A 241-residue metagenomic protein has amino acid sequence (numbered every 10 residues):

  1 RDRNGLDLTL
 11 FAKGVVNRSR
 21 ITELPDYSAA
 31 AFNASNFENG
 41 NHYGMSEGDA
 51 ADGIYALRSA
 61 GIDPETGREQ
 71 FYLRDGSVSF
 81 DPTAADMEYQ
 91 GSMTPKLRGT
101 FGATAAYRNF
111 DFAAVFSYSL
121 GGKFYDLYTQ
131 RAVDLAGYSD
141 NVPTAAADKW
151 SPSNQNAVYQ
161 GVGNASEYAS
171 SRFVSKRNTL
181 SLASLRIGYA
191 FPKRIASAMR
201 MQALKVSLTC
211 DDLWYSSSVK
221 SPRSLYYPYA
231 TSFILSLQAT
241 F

Functional and structural regions predicted by a protein language model:
D2-M93: Conserved small-residue
N4, N109-A113, R194-I195, F233: Repeated loop/turn-to-beta-strand initiation elements of outer-membrane beta-barrel proteins
L6, P95-G99, N178-A183, Y229-F233: Residues that define the transmembrane beta-barrel architecture of outer-membrane proteins
T9, S19-N36, G121-W150, S216-P222: Outer-membrane beta-barrel and related beta-rich outer-membrane complex signature in Gram-negative bacteria
L10-A12, A114, V206-L208, L237: Membrane-embedded beta-strand positions of outer-membrane beta-barrel proteins
G14-R20, Y107-N109, Y118-G122, S184 (+3 more regions): Transmembrane beta-strands of outer-membrane beta-barrel pores
F32-T66, V142, A147, P152-Q155 (+3 more regions): C-terminal beta-signal and terminal closure region of outer-membrane beta-barrel proteins
S119-V206, C210: Extracytoplasmic gating/loop element in the C-terminal half of outer-membrane beta-barrel translocons and assembly
